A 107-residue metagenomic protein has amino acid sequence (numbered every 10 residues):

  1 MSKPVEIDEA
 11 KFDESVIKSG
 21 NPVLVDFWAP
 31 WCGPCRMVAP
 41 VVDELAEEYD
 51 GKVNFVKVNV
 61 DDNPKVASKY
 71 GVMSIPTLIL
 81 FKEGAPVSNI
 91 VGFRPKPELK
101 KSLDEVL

Functional and structural regions predicted by a protein language model:
K3, D8, W28, N54-V56: Conserved Rossmann-like nucleotide-binding pocket used by diverse enzymes that bind dinucleotide cofactors
P4-V23: A short beta-strand-turn-helix
G20-N21, F27-W31, S74: Short pre-active-site segment immediately N-terminal to redox-active cysteine/selenocysteine motifs in thiol-based
G20-P22, A39-V58: Conserved helix-turn-beta segment immediately C-terminal to the redox Cys motif in thioredoxin-like folds
F27-E44: Conserved redox-active cysteine motifs that mediate thiol-disulfide chemistry, especially di-cysteine Cys-X(1-2)-Cys
V42, K65-V66, P76-N89: A short, hydrophobic beta-strand/beta-hairpin element that forms part of a small beta-sheet core
V58-S68: Structural microenvironment flanking redox-active thiols in thiol-disulfide oxidoreductases
K82-L107: Non-catalytic, surface beta->alpha helical segment in thiol-disulfide oxidoreductase systems
